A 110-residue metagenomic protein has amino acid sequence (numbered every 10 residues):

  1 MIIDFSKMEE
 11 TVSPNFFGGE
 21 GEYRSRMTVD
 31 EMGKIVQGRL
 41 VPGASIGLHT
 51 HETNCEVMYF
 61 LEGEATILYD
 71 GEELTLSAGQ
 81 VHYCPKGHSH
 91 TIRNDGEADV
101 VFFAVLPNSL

Functional and structural regions predicted by a protein language model:
M1-K34, G47: A short, N-terminal "cap"/entry segment at the start of jelly-roll beta-barrel domains of the cupin/DSBH fold
E31, T53, E97-A98: Short strand-connecting beta-turns/loops that link adjacent beta-strands
V36-H51: Conserved short histidine dyad/triad with adjacent acidic residue
S45-G47, T66, H82, K86-T91: Histidine-centered metal-chelating micro-motifs
T53-C55, Y59-A65: Glycine- and acidic-residue-biased ligand/ion/polar-headgroup-sensing regions
E72-K86: Short acidic-glycine-tyrosine-enriched beta hairpin
K86-L110: Ligand-binding loop in jelly-roll beta-barrel domains
